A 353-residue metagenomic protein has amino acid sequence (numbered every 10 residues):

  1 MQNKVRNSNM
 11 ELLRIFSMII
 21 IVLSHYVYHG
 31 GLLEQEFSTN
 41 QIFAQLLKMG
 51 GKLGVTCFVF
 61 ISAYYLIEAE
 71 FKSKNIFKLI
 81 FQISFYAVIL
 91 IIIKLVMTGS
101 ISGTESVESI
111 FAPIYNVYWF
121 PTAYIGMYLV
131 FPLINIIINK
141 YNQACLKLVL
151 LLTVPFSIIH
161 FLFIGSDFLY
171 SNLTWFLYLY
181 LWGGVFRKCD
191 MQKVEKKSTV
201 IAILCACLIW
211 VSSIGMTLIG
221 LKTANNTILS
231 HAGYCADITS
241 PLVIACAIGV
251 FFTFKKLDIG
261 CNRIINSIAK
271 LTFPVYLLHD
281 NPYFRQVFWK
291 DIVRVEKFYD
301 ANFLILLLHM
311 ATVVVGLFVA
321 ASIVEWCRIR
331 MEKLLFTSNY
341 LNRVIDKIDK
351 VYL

Functional and structural regions predicted by a protein language model:
M1-P155, I259-C261, L271, F284 (+1 more regions): Membrane-cytosol interface segments of multi-pass membrane proteins, especially ER/Golgi lipid-handling enzymes
S17, L23, Y86-I89, L150-I159 (+4 more regions): Alpha-helical transmembrane segments of multi-pass integral membrane proteins
Y26-G31, K94-I101, P155-D167, V211-N226 (+1 more regions): C-terminal ends of transmembrane alpha-helices and the immediately adjacent extracellular/lumenal or cytosolic loop
I42-V55, E108-A123, F161-L179, I214-A247 (+1 more regions): Interfacial loop-to-helix transition and helix-capping segments at the boundaries of transmembrane helices
T56-I67, L179-F186, L277: Hydrophobic transmembrane alpha-helices of secondary-active transporters and Na+-translocating membrane complexes
M127-I136, Y180-K193, I244-G260: Alpha-helical transmembrane segments in multipass membrane proteins, preferentially the mid-helix core
C145-M191: Loop-centered beta-sheet repeat module
K193-P274, N281-K290, E296-M310: Alpha-helical transmembrane segments and terminal signal-anchor/GPI-anchor hydrophobic tails, characterized by long
